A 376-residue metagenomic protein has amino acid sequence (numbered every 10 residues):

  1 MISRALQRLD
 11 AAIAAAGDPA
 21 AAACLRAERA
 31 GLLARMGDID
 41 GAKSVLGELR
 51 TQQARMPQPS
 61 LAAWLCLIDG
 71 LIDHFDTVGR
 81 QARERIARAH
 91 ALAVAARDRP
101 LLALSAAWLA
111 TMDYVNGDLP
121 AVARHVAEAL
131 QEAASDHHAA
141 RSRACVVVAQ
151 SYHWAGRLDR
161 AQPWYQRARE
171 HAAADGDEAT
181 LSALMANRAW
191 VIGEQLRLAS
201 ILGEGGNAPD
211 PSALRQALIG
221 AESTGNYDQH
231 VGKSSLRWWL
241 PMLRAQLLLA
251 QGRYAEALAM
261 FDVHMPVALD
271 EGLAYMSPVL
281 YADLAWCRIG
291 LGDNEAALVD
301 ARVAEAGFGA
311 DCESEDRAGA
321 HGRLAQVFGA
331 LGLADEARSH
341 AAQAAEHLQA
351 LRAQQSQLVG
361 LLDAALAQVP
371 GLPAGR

Functional and structural regions predicted by a protein language model:
M1-A12, Y281, G292-R376: C-terminal non-catalytic interaction modules
M1-D10, R35-E48, F75-R88, V115-E128 (+5 more regions): Helix-turn-helix repeat elements of alpha-solenoid scaffolds
M1-R29: N-terminal leader/linker segments that initiate helical-solenoid repeat arrays
I2, P19, P59-S60, V78-G79 (+8 more regions): Inter-repeat boundary and helix-capping residues of tandem alpha-helical solenoids
D10-A14, G47-A54, A87-R97, V126-A134 (+6 more regions): Amphipathic alpha-helical segments of tetratricopeptide repeats
C24-G37, A63-V78, L101-D118, A140-R157 (+5 more regions): Tandem amphipathic alpha-helical repeat scaffolds
L214-A310: Eukaryotic tandem repeat interaction scaffolds
